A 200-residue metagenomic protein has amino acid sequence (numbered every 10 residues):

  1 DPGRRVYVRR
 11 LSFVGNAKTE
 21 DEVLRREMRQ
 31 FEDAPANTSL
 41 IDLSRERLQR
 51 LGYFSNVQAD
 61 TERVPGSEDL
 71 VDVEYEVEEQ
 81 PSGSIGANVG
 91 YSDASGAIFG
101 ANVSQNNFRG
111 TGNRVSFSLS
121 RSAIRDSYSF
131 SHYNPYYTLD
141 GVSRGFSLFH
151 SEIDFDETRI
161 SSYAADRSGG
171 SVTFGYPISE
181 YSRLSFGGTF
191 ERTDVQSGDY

Functional and structural regions predicted by a protein language model:
D1-P2, G15-L24: Flexible hinge/switch segments at interdomain interfaces of large molecular machines
R4-V6, A17, R121-R125: A generic beta-sheet turn/junction motif
V6-V8, T19, A36: A broad, structural micro-motif
V8-F13, I85-V89: Disulfide-bonded cysteine-rich modules in secreted/extracellular proteins, activating on the conserved Cys frameworks
R9-V14, R26-P35, S116, R159-I160: Second-shell loop/turn segments in exported
T19, F31, V103: Residue-level signal for pocket-adjacent positions within structured domains
A34-Y200: Gram-negative/organellar outer-membrane beta-barrel architecture
